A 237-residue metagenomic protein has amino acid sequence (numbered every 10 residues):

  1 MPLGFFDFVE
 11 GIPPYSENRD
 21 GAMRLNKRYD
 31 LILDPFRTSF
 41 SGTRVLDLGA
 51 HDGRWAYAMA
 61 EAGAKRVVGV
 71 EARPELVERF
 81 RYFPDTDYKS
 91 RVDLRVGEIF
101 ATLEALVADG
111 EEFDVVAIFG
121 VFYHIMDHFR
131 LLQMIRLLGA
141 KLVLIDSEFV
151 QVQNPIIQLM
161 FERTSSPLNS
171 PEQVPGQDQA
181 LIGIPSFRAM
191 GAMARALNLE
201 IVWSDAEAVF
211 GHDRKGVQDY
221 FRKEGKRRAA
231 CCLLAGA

Functional and structural regions predicted by a protein language model:
M1-E112, F161-E162, G225-A237: Conserved N-terminal segment of class I S-adenosyl-L-methionine
R81, L106-V107, N154-L159, D213-V217: Short aromatic-enriched loop/helix-cap "lid" or pocket-rim segments at secondary-structure transitions that line
A117: A conserved beta-strand element that flanks and buttresses the S-adenosyl-L-methionine
G120-H124: A short His-aromatic
F129-L142: A short glycine-rich, Lys/Arg-flanked "PGG" loop and its adjoining helix->strand segment in the class I
I145-N169: Conserved class I S-adenosyl-L-methionine
A180-W203: Short alpha-helix
M193, E200-A237: A C-terminal cap/extension of S-adenosyl-L-methionine-dependent methyltransferases that defines the acceptor-substrate
